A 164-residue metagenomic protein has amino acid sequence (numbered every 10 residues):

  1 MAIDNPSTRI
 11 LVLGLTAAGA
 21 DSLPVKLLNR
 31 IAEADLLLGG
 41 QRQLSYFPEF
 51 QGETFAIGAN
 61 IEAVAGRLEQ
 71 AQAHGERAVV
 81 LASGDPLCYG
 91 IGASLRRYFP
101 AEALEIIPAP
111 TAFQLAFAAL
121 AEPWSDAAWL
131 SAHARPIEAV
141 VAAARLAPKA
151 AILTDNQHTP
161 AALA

Functional and structural regions predicted by a protein language model:
M1-I107, Q114-L115, H133-A139, A144: Class I S-adenosyl-L-methionine
F55-A56, A121-S125: Short, hinge-like loop/turn segments at secondary-structure boundaries
A103, D126-S131, A147-T154: Flexible, glycine/proline-enriched loop segments at strand-loop-helix junctions that form or flank small-ligand binding
T111-E122: Short alpha-helix plus adjacent loop in nuclease-associated cores
A139-A164: Conserved anion/nucleotide-ligand pocket segment
